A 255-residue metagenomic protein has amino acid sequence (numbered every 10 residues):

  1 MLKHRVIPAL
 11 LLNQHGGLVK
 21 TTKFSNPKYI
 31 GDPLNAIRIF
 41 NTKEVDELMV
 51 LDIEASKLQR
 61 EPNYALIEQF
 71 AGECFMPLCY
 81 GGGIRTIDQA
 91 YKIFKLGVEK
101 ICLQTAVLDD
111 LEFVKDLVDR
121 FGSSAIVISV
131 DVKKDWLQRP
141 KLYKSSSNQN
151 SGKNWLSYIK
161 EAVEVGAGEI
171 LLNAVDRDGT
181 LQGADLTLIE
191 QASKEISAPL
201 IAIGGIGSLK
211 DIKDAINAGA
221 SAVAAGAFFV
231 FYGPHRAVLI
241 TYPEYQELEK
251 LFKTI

Functional and structural regions predicted by a protein language model:
R5-A9, E47, F75-C79, E99-C102 (+4 more regions): Structural preference for beta-strand elements that scaffold enzyme active sites
L11-L12, F40, L48, I93 (+6 more regions): Conserved, mostly hydrophobic/aromatic
L12-N26, V98-L172, D176-R177, E249-F252: Conserved anion-binding
Y29-N41, T86-K92, N150-E161, S208-I212: Short, acidic/polar
D46-L66, T105, L171-Q182: Glycine-rich, proline-tolerant flexible connector loops at the mouths of alpha/beta enzymes
E61-E68, S151-L156, Q182-E190: Charged helix-capping and loop-helix junction motifs
A71-I101, T187-A225: Catalytic cores of alpha/beta
V114-F121, I212-I255: C-terminal helical cap(s) of enzyme catalytic domains, especially alpha/beta-barrels
